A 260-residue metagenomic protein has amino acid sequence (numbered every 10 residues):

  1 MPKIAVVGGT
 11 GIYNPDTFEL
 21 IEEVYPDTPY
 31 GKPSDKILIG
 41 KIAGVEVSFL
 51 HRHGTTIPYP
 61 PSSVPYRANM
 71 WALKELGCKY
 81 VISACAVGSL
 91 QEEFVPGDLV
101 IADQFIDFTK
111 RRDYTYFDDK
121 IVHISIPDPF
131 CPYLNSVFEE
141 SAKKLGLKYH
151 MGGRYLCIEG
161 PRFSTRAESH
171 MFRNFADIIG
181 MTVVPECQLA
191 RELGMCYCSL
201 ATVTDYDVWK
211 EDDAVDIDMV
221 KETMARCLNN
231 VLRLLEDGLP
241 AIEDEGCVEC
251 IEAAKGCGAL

Functional and structural regions predicted by a protein language model:
M1-P127: Metabolite-binding pocket within alpha/beta catalytic cores that recognizes anionic/polar moieties
K74-G77, R173, R191: Non-catalytic positions within long, well-ordered alpha-helices that form the structural scaffold/packing of enzyme
C78, Q104-I106, E139-K148, P161 (+4 more regions): Generic secondary-structure signature for well-ordered alpha-helical cores
P129-N174: Active-site rim beta-loop-alpha module in soluble metabolic enzymes
M181-M219: Zn-dependent metallopeptidase/amidohydrolase metal-coordination segment
V208-G258: His/Asp/Glu-rich mid-to-C-terminal helical/loop segments that flank catalytic regions of hydrolases
